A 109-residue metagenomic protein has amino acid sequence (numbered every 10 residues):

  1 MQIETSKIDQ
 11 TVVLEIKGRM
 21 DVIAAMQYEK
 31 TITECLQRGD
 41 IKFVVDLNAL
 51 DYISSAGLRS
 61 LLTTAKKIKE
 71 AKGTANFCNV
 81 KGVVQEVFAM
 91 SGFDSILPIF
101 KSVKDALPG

Functional and structural regions predicted by a protein language model:
M1-E15: Short beta-strand/loop segment at the start of cytosolic alpha/beta domains
I8, N48, K104: Conserved catalytic submotifs in the C-terminal HATPase_c
V22-I96: Amphipathic alpha-helical interaction surfaces in cytosolic regulatory modules
A25, V103-K104: Residues at or immediately preceding the N-termini of alpha-helices
G82, K104-D105: Acidic phosphotransfer microenvironment of two-component signaling modules
P98-S102: Short acidic-hydrophobic, aromatic-tinged amphipathic segments that line or gate anion-handling sites
